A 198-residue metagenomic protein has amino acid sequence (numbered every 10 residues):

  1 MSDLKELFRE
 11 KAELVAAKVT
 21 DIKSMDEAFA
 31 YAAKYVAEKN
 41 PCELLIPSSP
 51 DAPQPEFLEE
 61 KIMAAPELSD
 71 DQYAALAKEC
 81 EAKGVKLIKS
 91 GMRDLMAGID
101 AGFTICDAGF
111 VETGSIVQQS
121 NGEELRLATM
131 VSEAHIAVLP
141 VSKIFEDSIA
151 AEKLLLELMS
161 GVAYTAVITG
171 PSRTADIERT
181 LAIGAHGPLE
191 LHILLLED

Functional and structural regions predicted by a protein language model:
M1-D198: The feature marks the mature, well-folded catalytic cores of soluble enzymes
